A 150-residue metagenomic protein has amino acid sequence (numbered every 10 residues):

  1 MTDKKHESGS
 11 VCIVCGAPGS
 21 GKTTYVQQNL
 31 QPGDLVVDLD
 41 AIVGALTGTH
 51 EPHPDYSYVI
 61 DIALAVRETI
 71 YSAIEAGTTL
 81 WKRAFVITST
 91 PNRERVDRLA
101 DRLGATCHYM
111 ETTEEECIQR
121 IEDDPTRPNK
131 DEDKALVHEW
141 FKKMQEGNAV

Functional and structural regions predicted by a protein language model:
M1-H6: Pre-Walker A adenine-sensing motif
E7-C12, W81-K82: Pre-Walker A (Motif I) flank of P-loop NTPase domains
V11, C15, E116-V150: Conserved GTP-binding G-domain of TRAFAC-class P-loop NTPases and closely related GTPase folds
G21-K22: Conserved glycine(s) of the Walker
Y25: Hydrophobic positions on the alpha1 helix immediately C-terminal to the Walker A/P-loop
Q28: Active-site signature of alpha/beta-hydrolase-fold catalytic machinery across serine- and Asp/Cys-nucleophile hydrolases
P32-D101: Conserved nucleotide-sensing/catalytic segment adjacent to the nucleotide-binding pocket in NTP-handling enzymes
F85-S89, D101-I121: Conserved phosphate-donor/acceptor-positioning beta-strand/loop module used by diverse small-molecule
